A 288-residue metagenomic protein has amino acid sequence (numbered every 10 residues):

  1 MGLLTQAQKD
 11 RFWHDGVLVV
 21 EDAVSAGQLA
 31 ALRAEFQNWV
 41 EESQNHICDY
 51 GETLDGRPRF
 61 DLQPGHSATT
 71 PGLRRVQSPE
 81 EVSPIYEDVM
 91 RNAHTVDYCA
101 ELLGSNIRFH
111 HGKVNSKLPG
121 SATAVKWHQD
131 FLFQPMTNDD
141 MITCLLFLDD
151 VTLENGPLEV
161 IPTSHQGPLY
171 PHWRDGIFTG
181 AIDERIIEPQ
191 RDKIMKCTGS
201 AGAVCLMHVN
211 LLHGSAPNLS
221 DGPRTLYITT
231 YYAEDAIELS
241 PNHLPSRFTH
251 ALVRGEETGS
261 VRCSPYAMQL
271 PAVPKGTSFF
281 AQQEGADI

Functional and structural regions predicted by a protein language model:
M1-D15, E21-W127, F133, H250: Non-heme Fe(II)-dependent double-stranded beta-helix
D10, V151-L212, A236: Double-stranded beta-helix
E35-E42, S105, V151-E154, G167 (+1 more regions): Phosphate/oxyanion-binding loops and surfaces in catalytic or ligand/nucleic-acid-binding neighborhoods
E42-H46, Y50, P64-G65, V204 (+1 more regions): Non-heme Fe(II)/2-oxoglutarate
P58-F60, Q129, F178-K193, P223 (+1 more regions): Short, surface-exposed loop/helix-turn segments at secondary-structure junctions that function as lids/hinges flanking
L102, P135-L153, T198-G199, T230-A233: Short, conserved beta-strand element in jelly-roll/cupin
K113, L118, Q129, L146-D150 (+1 more regions): Short, structured patches in soluble enzyme cores that scaffold and shape functional sites
T123-Q129, N138, E154-V160, L169-W173 (+1 more regions): A short secondary-structure junction signal
